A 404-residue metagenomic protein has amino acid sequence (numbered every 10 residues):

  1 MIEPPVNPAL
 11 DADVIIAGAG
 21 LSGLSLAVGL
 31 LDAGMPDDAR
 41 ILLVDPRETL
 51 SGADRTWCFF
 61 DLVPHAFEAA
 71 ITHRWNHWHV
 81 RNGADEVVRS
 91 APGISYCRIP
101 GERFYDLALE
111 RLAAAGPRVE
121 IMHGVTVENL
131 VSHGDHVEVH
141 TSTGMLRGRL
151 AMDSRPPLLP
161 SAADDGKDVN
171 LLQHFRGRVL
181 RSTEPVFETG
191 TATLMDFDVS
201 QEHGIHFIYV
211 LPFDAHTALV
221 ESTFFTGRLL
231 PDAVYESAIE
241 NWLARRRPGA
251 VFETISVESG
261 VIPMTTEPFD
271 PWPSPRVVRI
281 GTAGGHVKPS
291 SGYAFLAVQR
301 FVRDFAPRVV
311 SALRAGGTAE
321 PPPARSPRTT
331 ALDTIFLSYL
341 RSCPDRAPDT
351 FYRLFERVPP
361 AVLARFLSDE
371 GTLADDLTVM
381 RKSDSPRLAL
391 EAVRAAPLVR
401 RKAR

Functional and structural regions predicted by a protein language model:
I2-L42: N-terminal Rossmann-like FAD-binding beta1-loop-alpha1 element of flavoenzymes
I15-A17, V44, M145-L158, V277-V278 (+1 more regions): Short hydrophobic core segments
G29, A33, R111, A115-F252 (+1 more regions): Predominantly flavin-linked oxidoreductase catalytic cores and closely associated redox partners
G29-D85, R103: N-terminal FAD cofactor-binding segment of flavoenzymes
E202-I205, G260-I280, Y339-A347, Y352-F355: FAD-binding beta-loop-beta segment adjacent to the flavin cofactor pocket
V210, H216, W272-S290: Short FAD-binding loop at a beta-strand-to-alpha-helix junction that anchors the flavin cofactor in diverse
R228-E258, P275-V278, R300-A324: Flavin-binding catalytic cores
R303-R404: C-terminal helical "tail/cap" subdomain of flavin- and related membrane-associated enzymes
